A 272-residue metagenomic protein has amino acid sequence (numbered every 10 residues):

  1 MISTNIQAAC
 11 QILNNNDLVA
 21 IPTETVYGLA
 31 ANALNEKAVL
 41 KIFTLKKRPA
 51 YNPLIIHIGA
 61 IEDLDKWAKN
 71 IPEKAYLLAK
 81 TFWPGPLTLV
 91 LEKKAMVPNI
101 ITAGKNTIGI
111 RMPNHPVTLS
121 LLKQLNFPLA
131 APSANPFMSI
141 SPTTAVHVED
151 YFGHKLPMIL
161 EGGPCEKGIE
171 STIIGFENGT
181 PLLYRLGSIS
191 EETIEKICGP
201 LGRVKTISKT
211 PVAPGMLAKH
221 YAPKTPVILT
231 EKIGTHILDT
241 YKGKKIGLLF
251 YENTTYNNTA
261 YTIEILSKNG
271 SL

Functional and structural regions predicted by a protein language model:
M1-L272: Active-site-adjacent structural elements in enzyme catalytic cores
